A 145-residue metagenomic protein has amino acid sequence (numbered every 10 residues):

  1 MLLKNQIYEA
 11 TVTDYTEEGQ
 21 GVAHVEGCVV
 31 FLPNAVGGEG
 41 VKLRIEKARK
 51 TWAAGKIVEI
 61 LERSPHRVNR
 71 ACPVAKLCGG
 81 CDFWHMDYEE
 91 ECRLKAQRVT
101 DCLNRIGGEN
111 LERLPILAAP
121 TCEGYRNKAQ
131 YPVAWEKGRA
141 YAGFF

Functional and structural regions predicted by a protein language model:
M1-F145: Non-catalytic accessory regions of SAM-dependent methyltransferases
